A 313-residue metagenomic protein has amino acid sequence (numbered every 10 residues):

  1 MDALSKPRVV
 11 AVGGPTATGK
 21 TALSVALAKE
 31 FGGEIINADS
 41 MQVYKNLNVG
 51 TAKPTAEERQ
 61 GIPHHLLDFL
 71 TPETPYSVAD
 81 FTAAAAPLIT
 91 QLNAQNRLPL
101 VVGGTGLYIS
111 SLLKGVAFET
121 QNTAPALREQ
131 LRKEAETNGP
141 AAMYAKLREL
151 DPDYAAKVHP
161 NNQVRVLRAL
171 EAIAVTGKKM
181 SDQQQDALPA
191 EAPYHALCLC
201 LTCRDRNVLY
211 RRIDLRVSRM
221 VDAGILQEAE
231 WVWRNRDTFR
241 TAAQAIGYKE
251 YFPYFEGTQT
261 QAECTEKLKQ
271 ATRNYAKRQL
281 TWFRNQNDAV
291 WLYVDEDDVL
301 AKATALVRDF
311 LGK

Functional and structural regions predicted by a protein language model:
M1-K313: Phosphate/pyrophosphate-binding catalytic cores of soluble transferases and nucleic-acid-acting enzymes
